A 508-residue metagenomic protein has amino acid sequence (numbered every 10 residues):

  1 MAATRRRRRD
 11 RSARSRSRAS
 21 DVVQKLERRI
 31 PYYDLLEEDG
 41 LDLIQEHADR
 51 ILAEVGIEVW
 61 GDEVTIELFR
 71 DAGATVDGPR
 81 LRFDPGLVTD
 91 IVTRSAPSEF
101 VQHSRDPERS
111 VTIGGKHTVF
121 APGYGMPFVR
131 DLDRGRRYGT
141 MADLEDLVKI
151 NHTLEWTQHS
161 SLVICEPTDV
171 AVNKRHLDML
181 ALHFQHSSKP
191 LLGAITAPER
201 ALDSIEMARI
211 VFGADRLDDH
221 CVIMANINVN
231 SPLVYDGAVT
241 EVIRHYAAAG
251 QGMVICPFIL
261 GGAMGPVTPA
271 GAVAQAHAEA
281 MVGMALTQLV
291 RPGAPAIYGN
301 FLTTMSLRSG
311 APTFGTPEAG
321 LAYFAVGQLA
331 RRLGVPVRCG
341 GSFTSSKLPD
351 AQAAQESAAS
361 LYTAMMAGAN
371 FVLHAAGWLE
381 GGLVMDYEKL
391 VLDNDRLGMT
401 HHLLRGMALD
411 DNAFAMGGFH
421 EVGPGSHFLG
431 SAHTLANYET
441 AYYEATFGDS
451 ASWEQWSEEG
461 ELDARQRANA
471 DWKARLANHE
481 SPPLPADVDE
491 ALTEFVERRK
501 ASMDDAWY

Functional and structural regions predicted by a protein language model:
A2-R134, D471: N-terminal leader/transition segments
A2-V23, D34-H47, V55-G56, G61-R70 (+1 more regions): Catalytic-core signal marking the mid-to-C-terminal active-site face
V23-R28, R70-T75, V222, L260-G261 (+5 more regions): Short acidic (Asp/Glu) and glycine-rich catalytic loops that position anionic groups and cofactors
R28, E46-I57, D71-T75, T93 (+15 more regions): Generic secondary-structure signature for well-ordered alpha-helical cores
D39, L43, W60, V64 (+13 more regions): Conserved active-site and cofactor/substrate-binding residues in soluble primary-metabolism enzymes
L81-P266, A270: Catalytic alpha/beta active-site cores
P107-F128, L289-T303, L373-G382, L404-T434: Electropositive, surface-exposed helix/loop patches at the edges of structured domains that serve as adaptable
N226-R396: Glycine-rich anion/phosphate-binding loop at the beta-strand->alpha-helix junction
